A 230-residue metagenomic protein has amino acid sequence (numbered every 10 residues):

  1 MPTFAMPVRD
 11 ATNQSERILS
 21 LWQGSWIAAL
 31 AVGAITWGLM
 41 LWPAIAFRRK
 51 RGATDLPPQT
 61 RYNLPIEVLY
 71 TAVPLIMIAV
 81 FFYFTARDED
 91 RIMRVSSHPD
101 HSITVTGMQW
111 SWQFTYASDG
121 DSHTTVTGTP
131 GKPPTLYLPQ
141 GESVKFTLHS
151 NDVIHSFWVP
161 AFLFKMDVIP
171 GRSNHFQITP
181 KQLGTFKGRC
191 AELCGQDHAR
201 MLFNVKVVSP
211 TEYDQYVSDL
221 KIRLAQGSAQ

Functional and structural regions predicted by a protein language model:
P2-S25, A44-Q230: Non-transmembrane, membrane-proximal soluble domains of secreted or membrane proteins
W22-I35: Alpha-helical transmembrane segments
G33-F47: Alpha-helical transmembrane segments
